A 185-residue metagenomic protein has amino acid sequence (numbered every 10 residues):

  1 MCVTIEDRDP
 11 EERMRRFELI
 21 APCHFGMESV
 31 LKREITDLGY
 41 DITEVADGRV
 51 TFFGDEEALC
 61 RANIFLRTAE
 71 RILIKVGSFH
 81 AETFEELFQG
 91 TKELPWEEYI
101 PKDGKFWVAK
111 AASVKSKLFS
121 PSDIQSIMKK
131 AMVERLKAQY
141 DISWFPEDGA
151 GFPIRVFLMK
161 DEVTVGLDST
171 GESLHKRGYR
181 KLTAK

Functional and structural regions predicted by a protein language model:
C2-I5, E12-A150: Non-catalytic nucleic-acid substrate-recognition regions in nucleic-acid-modifying enzymes
D9-E12, L174: A short alpha-helix capping/helix-coil boundary motif
G104-F106, A150-I154, D161-V165: Generic beta-strand structural signal
Y140, W144, G151-F152, D161 (+1 more regions): Catalytic machinery of carbohydrate-active enzymes, primarily nucleotide-sugar-dependent glycosyltransferases
F157-K185: Glycine-rich adenosyl-nucleotide cofactor-binding module
